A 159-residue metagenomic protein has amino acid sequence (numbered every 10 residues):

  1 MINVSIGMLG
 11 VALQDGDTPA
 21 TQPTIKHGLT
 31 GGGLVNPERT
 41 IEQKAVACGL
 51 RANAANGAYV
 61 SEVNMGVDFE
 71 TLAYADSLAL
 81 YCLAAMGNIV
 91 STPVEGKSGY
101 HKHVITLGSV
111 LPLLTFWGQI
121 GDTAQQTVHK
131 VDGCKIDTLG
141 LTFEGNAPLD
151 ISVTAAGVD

Functional and structural regions predicted by a protein language model:
M1-D159: Signature of extracytoplasmic/envelope-associated structural regions
